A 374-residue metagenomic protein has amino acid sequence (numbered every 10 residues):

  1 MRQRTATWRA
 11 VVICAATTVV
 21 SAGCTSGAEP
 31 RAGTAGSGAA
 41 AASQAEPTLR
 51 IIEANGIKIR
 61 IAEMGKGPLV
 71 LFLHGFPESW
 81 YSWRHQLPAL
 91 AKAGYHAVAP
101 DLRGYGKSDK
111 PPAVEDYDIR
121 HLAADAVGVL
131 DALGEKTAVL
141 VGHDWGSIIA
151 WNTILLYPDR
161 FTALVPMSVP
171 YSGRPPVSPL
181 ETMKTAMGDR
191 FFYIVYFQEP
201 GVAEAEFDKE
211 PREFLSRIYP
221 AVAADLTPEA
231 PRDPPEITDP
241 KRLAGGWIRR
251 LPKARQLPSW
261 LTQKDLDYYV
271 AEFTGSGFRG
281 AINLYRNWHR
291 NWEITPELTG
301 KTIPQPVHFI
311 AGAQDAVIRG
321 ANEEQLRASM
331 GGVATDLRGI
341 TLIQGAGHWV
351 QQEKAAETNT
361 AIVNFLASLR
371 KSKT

Functional and structural regions predicted by a protein language model:
M1-V12: Bacterial N-terminal signal peptides that target proteins for export
A22-G23: C-terminal motif of bacterial Sec signal peptides marking the signal peptidase cleavage site
S26-G36: Bacterial Sec signal peptide processing site at the extreme N-terminus
G38-K58: N-terminal cap/lid segment of alpha/beta-hydrolase-fold proteins
E46, I59, Y105-D109, V114-V141 (+2 more regions): Flexible "cap/lid" subdomain of the alpha/beta-hydrolase fold that forms the substrate-access gate
R60-D109: Conserved HGGG/HGGXW glycine-rich cap/lid loop of the alpha/beta-hydrolase fold
G65, L133-K136, L369: Glycine-rich phosphate-binding loop signature in dinucleotide/nucleotide-binding domains
D336-T374: Catalytic active-site module of serine/aspartate enzymes centered on a nucleophile-bearing elbow/loop
